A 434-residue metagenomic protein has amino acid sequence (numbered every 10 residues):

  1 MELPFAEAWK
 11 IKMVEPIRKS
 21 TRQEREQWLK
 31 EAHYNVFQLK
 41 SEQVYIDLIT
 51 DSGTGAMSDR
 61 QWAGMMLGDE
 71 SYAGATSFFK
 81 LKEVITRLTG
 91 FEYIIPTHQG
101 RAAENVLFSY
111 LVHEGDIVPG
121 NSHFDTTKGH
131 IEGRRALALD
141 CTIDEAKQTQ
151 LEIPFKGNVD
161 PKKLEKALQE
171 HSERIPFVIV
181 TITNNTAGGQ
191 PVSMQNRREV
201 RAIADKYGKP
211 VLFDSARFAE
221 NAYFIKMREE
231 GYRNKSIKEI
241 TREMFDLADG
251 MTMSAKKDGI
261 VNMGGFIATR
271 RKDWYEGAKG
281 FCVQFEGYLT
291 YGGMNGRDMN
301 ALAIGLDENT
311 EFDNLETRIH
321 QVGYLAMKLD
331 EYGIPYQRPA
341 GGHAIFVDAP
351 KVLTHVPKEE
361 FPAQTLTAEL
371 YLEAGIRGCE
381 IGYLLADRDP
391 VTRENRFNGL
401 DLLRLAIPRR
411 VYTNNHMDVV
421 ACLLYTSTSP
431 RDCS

Functional and structural regions predicted by a protein language model:
P4-H33, L48-G55, Q61, E70-I94 (+2 more regions): Conserved PLP-enzyme active-site core in the AAT-like
Q38-S41, G64: N-terminal accessory regions of S-adenosyl-L-methionine
F285-E286, A374, S427: A common structural junction motif
G323, M327, Q364, A368-L372 (+1 more regions): Feature representing long, continuous alpha-helical segments
P335-P408: Conserved PLP-binding catalytic core of the aspartate aminotransferase-like
H355-E359, Y412-V419: Short, conserved charged micro-motifs
Y425-S434: Single conserved hydrophobic/aromatic residue that forms the stacking wall/gate of nucleotide- or nucleobase-binding
